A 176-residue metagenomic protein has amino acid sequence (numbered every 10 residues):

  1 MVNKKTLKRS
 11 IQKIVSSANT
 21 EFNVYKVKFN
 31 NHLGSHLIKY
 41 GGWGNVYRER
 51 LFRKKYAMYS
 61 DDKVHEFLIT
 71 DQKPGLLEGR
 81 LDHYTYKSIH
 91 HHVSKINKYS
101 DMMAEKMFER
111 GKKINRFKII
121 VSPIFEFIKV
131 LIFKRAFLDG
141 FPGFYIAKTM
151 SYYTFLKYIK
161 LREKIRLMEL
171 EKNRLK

Functional and structural regions predicted by a protein language model:
M1: Aromatic, loop-rich ligand-recognition surfaces of beta-strand-rich domains
K4-L167: Catalytic-site signature of metal-activated, phosphate-bearing donor transferases, centered on the GT-A/GT-A-like
L170-K176: N-proximal low-complexity "stem/linker" segments adjacent to membrane-targeting elements
